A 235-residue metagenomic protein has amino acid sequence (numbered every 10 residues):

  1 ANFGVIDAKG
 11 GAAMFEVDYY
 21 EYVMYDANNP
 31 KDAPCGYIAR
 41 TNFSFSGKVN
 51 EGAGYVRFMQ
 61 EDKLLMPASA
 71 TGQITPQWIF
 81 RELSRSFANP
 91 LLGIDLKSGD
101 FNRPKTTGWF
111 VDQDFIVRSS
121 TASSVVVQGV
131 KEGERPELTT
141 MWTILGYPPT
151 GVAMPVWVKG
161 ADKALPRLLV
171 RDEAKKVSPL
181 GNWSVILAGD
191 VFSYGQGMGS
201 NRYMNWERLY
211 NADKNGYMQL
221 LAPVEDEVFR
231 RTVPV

Functional and structural regions predicted by a protein language model:
N2-V235: C-terminus-biased signal that marks the final domain/tail of proteins
